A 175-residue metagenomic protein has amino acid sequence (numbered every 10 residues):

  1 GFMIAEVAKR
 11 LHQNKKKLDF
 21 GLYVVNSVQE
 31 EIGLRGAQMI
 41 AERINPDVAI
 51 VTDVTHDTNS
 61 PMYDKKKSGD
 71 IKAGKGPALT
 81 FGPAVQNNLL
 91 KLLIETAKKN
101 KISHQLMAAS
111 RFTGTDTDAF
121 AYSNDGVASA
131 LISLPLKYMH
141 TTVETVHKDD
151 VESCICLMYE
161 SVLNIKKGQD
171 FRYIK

Functional and structural regions predicted by a protein language model:
G1-E31, C154-S161: Alpha-helical metal-binding/catalytic segments enriched in His/Glu/Asp
K15-D19, A41-I44, I71-K72, S123-D125: Solvent-exposed alpha-helices and their adjacent loops that cap or buttress functional pockets in soluble metabolic
V25-I32, V54-H56, R111, L136-Y138: Acidic, glycine-rich active-site loops and adjacent beta-strand->loop/helix elements that engage anionic groups
Q29-G36, A97-N100: Glycine-rich phosphate- or other oxyanion-binding loops that anchor nucleotides, phosphorylated ligands
L34-Q38, N59-Y63, D118-A119, T142-V143: Short, well-ordered secondary-structure micro-motifs
I40-S60: A glycine-rich helix N-cap at a beta->alpha junction
P46, M62-G76: Active-site loop ensemble at the mouth of alpha/beta enzyme cores that anchors a bound cofactor
I71-I155, E160-K175: Active-site-adjacent substrate-binding region of metalloamidase/peptidase-like peptide-processing proteins
